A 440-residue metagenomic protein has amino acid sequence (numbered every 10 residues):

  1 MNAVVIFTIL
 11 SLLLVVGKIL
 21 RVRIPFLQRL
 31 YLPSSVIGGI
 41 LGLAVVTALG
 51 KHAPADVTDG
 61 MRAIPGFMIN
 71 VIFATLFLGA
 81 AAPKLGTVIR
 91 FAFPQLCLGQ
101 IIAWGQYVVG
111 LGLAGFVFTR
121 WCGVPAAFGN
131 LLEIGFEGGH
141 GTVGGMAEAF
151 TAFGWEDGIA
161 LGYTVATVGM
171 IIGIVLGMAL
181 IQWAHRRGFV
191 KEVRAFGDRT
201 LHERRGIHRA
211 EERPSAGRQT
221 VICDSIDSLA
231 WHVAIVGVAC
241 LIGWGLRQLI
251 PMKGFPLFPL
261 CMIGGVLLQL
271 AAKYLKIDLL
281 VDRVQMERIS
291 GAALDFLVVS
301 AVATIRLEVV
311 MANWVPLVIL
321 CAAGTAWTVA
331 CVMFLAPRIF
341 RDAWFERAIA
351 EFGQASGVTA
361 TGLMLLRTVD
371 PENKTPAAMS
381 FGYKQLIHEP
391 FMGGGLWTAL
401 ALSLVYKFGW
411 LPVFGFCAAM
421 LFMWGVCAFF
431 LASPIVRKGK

Functional and structural regions predicted by a protein language model:
M1, F7, L14-V16, W183-A230 (+2 more regions): Intrinsically disordered, low-complexity non-transmembrane regions of multi-pass membrane transporters
M1-L12, T58-F73, F128-E133, K253-G264 (+4 more regions): Structural signature of hydrophobic alpha-helical transmembrane segments
L13, I40-A48, M61-R90, I263-A272 (+3 more regions): Hydrophobic transmembrane alpha-helices of secondary-active transporters and Na+-translocating membrane complexes
V22-V36, H52-A55, G243-I263, L267-V284: Flexible hinge motifs at transmembrane-helix junctions and intramembrane kinks/re-entrant loops in multi-pass membrane
I24-Y31, A53-R62, G79-L98, L275-R288 (+4 more regions): Interfacial helix-loop-helix linkers and transmembrane-helix boundary segments in multi-pass membrane proteins
P65, A82-G112, W231-V236, R288 (+3 more regions): Entry/N-cap segments of selected transmembrane alpha helices and their immediately preceding amphipathic helices
I101, L113, R120-D157, L161 (+4 more regions): Alpha-helical membrane segments and immediately flanking helix-loop junctions that form or couple to the substrate/ion
S300, C321-A432: C-terminal transmembrane helix pair
